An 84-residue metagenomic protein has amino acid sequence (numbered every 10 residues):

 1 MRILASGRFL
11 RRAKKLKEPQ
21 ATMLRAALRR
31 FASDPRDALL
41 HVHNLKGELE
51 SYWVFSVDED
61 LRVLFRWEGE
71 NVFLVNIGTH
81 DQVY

Functional and structural regions predicted by a protein language model:
R2, R11, K15, A21-T22 (+3 more regions): Enriched for short, Lys/Arg-rich terminal
R30-F55: A short, surface-exposed loop/turn module that caps and links secondary-structure elements
